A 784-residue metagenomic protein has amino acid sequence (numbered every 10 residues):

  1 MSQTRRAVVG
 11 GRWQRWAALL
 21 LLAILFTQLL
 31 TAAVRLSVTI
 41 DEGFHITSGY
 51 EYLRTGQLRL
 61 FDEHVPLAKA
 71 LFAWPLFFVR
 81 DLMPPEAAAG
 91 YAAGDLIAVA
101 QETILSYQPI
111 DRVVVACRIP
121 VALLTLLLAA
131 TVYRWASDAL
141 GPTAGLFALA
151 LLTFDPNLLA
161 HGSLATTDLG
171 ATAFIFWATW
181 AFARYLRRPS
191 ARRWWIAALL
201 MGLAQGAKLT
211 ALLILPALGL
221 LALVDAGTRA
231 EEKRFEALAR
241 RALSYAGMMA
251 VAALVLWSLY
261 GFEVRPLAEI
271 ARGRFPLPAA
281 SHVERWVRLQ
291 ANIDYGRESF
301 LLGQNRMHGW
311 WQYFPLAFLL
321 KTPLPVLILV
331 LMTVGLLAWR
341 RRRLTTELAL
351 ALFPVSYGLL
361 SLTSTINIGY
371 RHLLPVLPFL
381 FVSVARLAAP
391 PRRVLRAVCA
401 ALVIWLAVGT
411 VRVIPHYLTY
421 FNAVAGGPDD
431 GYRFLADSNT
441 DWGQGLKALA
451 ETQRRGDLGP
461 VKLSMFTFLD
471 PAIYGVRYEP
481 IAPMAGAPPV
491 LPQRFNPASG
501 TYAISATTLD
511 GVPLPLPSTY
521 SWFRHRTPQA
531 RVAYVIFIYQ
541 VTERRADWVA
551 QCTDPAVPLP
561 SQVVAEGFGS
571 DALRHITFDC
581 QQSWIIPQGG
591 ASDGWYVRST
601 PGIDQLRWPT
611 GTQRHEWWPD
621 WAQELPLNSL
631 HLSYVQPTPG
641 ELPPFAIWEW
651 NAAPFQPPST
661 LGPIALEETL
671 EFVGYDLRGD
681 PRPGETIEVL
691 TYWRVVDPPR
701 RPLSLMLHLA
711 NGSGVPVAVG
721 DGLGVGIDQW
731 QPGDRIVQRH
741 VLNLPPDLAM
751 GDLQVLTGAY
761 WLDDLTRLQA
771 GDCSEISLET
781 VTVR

Functional and structural regions predicted by a protein language model:
T4, A181-R192, M201, I214-A252 (+3 more regions): Perimembrane helix-loop-helix junctions
Q14-L20, P85-A100, V132-F154, L186-R187 (+3 more regions): Transmembrane-helix signature of polytopic, membrane-embedded enzymes that assemble or transfer cell-envelope glycans
L21-L22, L199, V330-M332, R341-L362 (+2 more regions): Transmembrane alpha-helix segments characteristic of polytopic inner-membrane glycan-assembly/cell-envelope
L58-P120, L267-H308: Interfacial juxtamembrane loops and adjacent helix segments that form the catalytic/substrate-binding surfaces
I119-A139, W177: Transmembrane-helix motifs of polytopic, lipid-linked glycan transferases
A148-T153, W180, M201, Q205: Short helix- or helix-capping micro-motifs that position conserved polar/aromatic residues at function-defining sites
A317, T322-L344, A400, P488: Hydrophobic, aromatic-rich transmembrane alpha-helices and their immediate juxtamembrane boundary segments
N422-R784: C-terminal luminal/periplasmic domains and tails of membrane-associated envelope-modifying transferases
